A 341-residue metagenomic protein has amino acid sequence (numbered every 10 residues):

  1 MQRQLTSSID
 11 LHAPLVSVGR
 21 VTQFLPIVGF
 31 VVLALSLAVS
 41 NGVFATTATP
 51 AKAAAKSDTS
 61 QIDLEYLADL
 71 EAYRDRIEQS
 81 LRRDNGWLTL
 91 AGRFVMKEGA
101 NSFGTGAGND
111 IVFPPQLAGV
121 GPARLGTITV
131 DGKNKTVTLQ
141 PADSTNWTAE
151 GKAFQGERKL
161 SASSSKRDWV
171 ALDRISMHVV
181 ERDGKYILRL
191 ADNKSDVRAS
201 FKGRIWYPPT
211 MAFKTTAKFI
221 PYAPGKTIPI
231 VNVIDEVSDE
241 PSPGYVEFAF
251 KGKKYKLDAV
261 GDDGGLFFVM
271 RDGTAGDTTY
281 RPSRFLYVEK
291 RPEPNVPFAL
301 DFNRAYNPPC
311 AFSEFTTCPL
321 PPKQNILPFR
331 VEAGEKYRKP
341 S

Functional and structural regions predicted by a protein language model:
M1-Q23: N-terminal secretory signal peptides that target proteins for export/translocation
F24-S40: Bacterial N-terminal signal peptides
A48-F94: N-terminal pre-domain segments of enzymes
V95-S165: Forkhead-associated
D173-V237: Surface-exposed beta-loop interaction hotspot
G203-R204, G273-D277, K290-R291, P297-A299 (+1 more regions): Extended, aromatic/histidine-rich regions of cofactor-dependent oxidoreductases associated with respiratory
K218-A275, Y280: Flexible, glycine-rich surface segments
